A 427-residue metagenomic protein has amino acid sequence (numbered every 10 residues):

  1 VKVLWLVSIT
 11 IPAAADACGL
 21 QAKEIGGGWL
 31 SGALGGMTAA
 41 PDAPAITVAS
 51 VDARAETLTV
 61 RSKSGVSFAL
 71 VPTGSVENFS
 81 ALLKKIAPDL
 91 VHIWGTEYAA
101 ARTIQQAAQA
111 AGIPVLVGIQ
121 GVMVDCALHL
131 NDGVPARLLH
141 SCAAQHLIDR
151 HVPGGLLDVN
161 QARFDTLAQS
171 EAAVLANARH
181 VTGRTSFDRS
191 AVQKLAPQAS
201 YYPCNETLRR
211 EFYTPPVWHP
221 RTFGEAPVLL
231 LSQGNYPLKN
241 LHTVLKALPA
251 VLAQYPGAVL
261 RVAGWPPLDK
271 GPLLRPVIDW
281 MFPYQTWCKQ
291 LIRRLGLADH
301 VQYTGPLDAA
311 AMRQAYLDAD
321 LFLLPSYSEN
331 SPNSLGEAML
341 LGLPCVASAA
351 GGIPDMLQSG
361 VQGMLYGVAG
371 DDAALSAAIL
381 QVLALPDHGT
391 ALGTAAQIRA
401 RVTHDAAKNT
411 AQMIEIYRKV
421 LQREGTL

Functional and structural regions predicted by a protein language model:
V1-A69, I113, A407: N-terminal subdomain of nucleotide-sugar transferases
L4, P220-K239, L245-L248, L260-R261: Conserved donor-binding/catalytic core segment of Leloir-type glycosyltransferases
L83, P306, Q314-A319: Short alpha-helical donor nucleotide-sugar binding micro-motif in glycosyltransferases
M123, L139-H180: Membrane-proximal helix-turn-helix segments that form the acceptor-binding/catalytic region of lipid-linked
P272-P306, A310: Nucleotide-activated donor-binding/catalytic signature segment of Leloir-type glycosyltransferases, i.e., the conserved
Y327: Aromatic "clamp/platform" in nucleotide-sugar-dependent glycosyltransferases that forms part of the donor/acceptor
P344-A347, L357: Short hydrophobic beta-strand element within catalytic cores of glycosyltransferases and related nucleotide-activated
S359-G360, M364-D372, Q381-P386: Conserved acidic donor-binding segment of nucleotide-sugar-dependent glycosyltransferases
